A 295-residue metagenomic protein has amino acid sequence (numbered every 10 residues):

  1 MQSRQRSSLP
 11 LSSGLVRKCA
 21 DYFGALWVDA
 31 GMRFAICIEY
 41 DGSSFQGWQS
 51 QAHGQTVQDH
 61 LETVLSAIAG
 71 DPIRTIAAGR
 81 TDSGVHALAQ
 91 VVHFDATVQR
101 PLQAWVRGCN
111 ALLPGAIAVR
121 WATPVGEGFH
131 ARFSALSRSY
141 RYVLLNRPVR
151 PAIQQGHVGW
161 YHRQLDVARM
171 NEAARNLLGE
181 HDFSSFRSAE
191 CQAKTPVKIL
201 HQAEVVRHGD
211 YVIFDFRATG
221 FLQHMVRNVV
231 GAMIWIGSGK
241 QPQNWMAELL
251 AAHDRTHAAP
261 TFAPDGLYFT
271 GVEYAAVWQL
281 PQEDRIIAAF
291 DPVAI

Functional and structural regions predicted by a protein language model:
Q2-Q5, Y22: Low-complexity, intrinsically disordered or signal/transmembrane-proximal segments
L9-L11, L15, L26: Leucine-biased recognition of intrinsically disordered, low-complexity hydrophobic segments
C19-I295: Structured-RNA-binding interfaces characteristic of tRNA pseudouridine synthases
